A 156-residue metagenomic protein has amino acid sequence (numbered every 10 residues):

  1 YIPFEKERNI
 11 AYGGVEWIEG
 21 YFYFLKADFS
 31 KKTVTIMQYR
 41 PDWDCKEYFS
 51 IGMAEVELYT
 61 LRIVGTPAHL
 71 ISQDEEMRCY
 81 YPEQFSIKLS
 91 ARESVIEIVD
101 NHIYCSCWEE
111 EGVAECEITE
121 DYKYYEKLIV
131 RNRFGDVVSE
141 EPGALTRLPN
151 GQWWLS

Functional and structural regions predicted by a protein language model:
Y1-E7, F29-V56, T66-D100, E109-S156: Surface-exposed loop/turn elements that mediate protein-protein interactions on large endomembrane-trafficking
I2-G20: Short N-terminal edge-element motif at the start of the domain
Y12-G13, L58-T60, E93-S94: Short, flexible, glycine/charge-rich loop motifs used to bind or transfer phosphoryl groups or to couple energy/partner
G20-Y21, W43: Secondary-structure-rich domain cores
L25-A27: Glycine-centered tight turns/hairpins at beta-strand boundaries that repeat across beta-rich repeat domains
